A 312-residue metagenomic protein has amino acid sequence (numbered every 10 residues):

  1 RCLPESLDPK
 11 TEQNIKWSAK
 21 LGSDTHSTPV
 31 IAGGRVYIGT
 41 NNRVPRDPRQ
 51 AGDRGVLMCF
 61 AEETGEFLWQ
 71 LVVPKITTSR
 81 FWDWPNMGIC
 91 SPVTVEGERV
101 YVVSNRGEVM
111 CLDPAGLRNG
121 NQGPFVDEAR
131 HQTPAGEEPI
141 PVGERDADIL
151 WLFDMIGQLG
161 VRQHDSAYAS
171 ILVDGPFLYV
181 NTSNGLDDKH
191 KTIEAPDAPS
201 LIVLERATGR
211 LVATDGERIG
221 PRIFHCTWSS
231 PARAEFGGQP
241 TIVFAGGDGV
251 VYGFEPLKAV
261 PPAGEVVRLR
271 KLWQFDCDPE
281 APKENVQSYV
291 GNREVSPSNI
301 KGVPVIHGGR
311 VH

Functional and structural regions predicted by a protein language model:
R1-H312: Noncatalytic, solvent-exposed loop/strand surfaces of beta-propeller-type extracellular/periplasmic domains
